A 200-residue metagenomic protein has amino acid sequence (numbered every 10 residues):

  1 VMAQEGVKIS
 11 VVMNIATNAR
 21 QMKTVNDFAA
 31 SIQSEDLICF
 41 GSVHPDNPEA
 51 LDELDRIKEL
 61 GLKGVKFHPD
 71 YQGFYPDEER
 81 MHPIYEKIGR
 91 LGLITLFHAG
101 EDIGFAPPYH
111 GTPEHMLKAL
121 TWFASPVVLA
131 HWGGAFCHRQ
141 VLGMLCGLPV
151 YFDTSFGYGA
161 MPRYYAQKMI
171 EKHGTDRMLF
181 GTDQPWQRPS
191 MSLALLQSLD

Functional and structural regions predicted by a protein language model:
V1-N18, L37-S42, K63-G64: Divalent metal-dependent hydrolysis catalytic cores, especially in the metallo-beta-lactamase
M2, A29, I57, V65 (+5 more regions): Conserved, mostly hydrophobic/aromatic
M2-G6, N26-D36, D52-L62, H82-L91 (+3 more regions): Acidic (Asp/Glu)-rich catalytic clusters
V11-M13, F40-S42, K66, F97 (+3 more regions): Active-site neighborhood of phospho(di)ester-bond hydrolases with catalytic His/Asp-centered motifs
V11-T24, F28-S31, V141-S155: A short, hydrophobic/aromatic-rich structural module that often spans a beta strand with its adjoining loop
A16-R20, H44-D52, L60-L142: Divalent metal-binding pocket/active-site signature
K23-D27, H110-P113, S190-L193: Short, surface-exposed alpha-helical segments at coil->helix boundaries
W132-D200: H/E-rich (His + Asp/Glu) clusters that bind or coordinate divalent metals
